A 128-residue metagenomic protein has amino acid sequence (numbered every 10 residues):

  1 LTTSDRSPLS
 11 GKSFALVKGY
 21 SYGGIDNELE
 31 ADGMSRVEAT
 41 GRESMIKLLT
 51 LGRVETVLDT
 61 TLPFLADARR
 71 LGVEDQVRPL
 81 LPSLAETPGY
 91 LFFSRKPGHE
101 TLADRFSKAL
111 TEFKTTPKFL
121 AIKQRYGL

Functional and structural regions predicted by a protein language model:
L1-F14, L29: Flexible hinge/capping segments at coil-to-helix
L1-S4, K18, F92-S94: Hydrophobic/proline-rich hinge and linker segments of small-molecule sensing/allosteric domains, predominantly
G19-S21, R42, T61-P63, K96: Solvent-exposed coil/turn segments that connect beta secondary-structure elements in extracytoplasmic/periplasmic
Y20-E30, D75-Q76, L110-L128: Ligand-binding clefts/hinges and TM-proximal coupling segments of bilobed small-molecule sensing domains
N27, E55-A85: A ligand-binding cleft/hinge motif common to bilobed small-molecule-binding domains
V37-L51, P63: Short helix-initiation/N-cap motifs at beta->coil->alpha
T60, G98-A109, K118, I122: Short amphipathic alpha-helical coupling segments at ligand-binding clamshell hinges and other catalytic/signaling
L71-S107, L128: Periplasmic-binding protein-like
